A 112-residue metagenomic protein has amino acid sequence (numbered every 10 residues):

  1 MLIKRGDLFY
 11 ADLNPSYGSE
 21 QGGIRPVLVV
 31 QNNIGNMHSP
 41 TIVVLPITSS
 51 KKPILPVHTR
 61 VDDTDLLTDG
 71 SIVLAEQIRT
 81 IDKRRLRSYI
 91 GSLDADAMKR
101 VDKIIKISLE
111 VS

Functional and structural regions predicted by a protein language model:
M1-S112: Conserved functional hotspots at enzyme active or ligand-binding sites that engage polyanionic ligands
